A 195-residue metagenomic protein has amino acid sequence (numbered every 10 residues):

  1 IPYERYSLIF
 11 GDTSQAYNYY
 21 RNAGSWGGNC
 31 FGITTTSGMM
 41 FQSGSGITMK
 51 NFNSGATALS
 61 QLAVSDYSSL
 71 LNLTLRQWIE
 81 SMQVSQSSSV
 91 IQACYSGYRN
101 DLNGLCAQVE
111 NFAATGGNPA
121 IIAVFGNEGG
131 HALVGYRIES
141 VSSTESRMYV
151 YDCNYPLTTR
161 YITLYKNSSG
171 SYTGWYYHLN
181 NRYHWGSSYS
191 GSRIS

Functional and structural regions predicted by a protein language model:
I1-L102: Cysteine-nucleophile protease catalytic domains, especially the papain-like/related folds used in DUB/UBL proteases
E4-S7, G11, N18-R21, S68 (+8 more regions): Compositionally biased, intrinsically disordered low-complexity regions enriched in proline and serine
T13, G46-T48, T57, R99 (+6 more regions): Compositionally biased, intrinsically disordered low-complexity regions
G32-T35, M39-S45, Y136, W175 (+2 more regions): Generic ordered-secondary-structure signal
Q42, A132-V134, Y161: A short secondary-structure junction signal
Y95-V150: Active-site-adjacent substructure of cysteine-protease-like catalytic cores
N127-G130, E139-S195: Cys-His-centered catalytic/binding microenvironment captured across papain-like cysteine peptidases and homologous
